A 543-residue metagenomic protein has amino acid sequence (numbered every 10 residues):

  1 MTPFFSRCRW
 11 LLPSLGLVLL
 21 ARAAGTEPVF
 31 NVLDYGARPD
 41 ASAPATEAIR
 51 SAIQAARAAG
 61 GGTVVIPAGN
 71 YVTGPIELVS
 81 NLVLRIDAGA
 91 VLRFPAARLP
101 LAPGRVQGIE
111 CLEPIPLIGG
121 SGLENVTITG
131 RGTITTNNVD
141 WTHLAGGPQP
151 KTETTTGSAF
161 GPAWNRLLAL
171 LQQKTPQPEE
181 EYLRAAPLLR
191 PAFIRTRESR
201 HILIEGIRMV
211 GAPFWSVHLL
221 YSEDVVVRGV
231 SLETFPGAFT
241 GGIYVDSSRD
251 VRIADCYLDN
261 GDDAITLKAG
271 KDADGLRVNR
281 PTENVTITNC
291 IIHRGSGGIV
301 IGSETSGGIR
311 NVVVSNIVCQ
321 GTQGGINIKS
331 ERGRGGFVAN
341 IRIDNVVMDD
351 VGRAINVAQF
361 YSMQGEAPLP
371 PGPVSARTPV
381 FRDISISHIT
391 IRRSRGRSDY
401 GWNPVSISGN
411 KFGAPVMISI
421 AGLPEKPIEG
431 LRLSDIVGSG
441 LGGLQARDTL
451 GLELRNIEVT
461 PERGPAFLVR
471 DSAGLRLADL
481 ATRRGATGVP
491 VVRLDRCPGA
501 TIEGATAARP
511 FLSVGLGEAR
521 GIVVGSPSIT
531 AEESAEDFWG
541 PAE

Functional and structural regions predicted by a protein language model:
M1-L12: Bacterial N-terminal signal peptides that target proteins for export
P3-F5, V18, D34: General helical secondary-structure elements
F5-R7, L20, T266: Intrinsically disordered, low-complexity sequence elements enriched in Ser/Thr/Gly/Pro
W10-L20: Bacterial N-terminal signal peptides
A23-E543: Extracellular/periplasmic carbohydrate-active domains that bind, remodel, or depolymerize complex polysaccharides
